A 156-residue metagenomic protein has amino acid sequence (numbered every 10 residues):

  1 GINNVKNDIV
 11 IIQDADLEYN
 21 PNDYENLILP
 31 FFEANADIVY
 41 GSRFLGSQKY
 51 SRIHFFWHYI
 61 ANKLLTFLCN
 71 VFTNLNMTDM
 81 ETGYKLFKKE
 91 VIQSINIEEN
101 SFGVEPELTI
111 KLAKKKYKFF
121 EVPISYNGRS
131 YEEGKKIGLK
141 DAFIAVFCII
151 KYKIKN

Functional and structural regions predicted by a protein language model:
G1-N4, P21-F102, G128-V146: Acceptor/aglycone-binding surface of glycosyltransferases and processive sugar-polymer synthases
V10: Short aromatic/hydrophobic "clamp" motif used to bind/position activated sugar donors
Q13, S42, S125: Conserved residues at the C-terminal ends of beta-strands
D14-E18: The conserved acidic donor/metal-binding loop of glycosyltransferases
L75-N76, I97-N100, T109-N127: Catalytic donor-sugar/metal-binding loop of nucleotide-sugar-dependent glycosyltransferases
P106: DNA-recognition element of transcription regulators
A145-N156: C-terminal, non-catalytic tails of nucleotide-sugar-dependent glycosyltransferases
